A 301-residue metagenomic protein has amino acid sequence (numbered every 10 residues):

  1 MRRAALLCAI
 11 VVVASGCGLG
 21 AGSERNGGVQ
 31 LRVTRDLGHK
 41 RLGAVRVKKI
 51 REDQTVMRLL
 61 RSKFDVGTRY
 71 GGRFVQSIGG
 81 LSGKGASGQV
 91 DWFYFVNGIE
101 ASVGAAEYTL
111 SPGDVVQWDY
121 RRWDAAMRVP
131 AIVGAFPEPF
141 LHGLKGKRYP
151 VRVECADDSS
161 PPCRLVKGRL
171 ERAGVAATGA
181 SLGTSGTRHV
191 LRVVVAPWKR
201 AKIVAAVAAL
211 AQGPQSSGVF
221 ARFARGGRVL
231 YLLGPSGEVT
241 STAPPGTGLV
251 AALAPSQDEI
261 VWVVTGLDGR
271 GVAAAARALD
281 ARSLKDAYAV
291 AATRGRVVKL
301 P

Functional and structural regions predicted by a protein language model:
M1-L6: Bacterial N-terminal signal peptides that target proteins for export
V13-G16: C-terminal motif of bacterial Sec signal peptides marking the signal peptidase cleavage site
G18-G20: Bacterial signal peptide processing site
S23-R46, A135-P150: Eukaryote-biased recognition of intrinsically disordered, low-complexity regulatory segments
Q30-T34, F93, V115-D119: Soluble periplasmic/extracytoplasmic beta-strand elements of cell-envelope proteins
V56-V103, E107-Y108: Hydrophobic, secondary-structure "cap" segments at the distal end of domains
P112-P301: Solvent-exposed alpha-helical segments and adjacent loops that form catalytic or protein-interaction surfaces
